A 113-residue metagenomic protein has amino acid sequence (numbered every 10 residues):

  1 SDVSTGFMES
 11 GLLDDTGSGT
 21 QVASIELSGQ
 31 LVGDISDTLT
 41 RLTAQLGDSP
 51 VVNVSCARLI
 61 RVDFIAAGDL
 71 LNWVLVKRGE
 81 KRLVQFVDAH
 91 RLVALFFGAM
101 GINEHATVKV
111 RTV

Functional and structural regions predicted by a protein language model:
S1-V113: STAS-like cytosolic regulatory interaction modules
